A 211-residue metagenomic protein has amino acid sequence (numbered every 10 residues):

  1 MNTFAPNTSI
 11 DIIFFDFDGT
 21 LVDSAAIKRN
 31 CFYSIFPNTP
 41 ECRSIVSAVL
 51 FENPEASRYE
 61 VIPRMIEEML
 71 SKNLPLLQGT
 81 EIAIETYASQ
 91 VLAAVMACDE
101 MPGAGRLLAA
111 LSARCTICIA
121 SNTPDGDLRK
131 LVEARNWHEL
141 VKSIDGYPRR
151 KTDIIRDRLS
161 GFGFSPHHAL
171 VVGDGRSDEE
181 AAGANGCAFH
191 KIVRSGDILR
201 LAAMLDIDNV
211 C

Functional and structural regions predicted by a protein language model:
M1-I13, K72, A109, D125-C211: Asp-based, Mg2+/Mn2+-dependent phosphohydrolase catalytic module
F4-F17, L21-P102: N-terminal helical cap/lid subdomain that shapes the substrate entry/recognition surface in HAD-like hydrolases
G19, V49, A94-V95, C115 (+2 more regions): Short, contiguous strand/loop micro-motifs
G103-R114: Catalytic-core regions built around general acid/base machinery
T116-I117, A188: Residue-level detector of anion-binding/catalytic polar loops
I117-I119, V171: Conserved hydrophobic beta-strand within the GNAT/NAT acetyltransferase core sheet that lines the active-site cleft
S121-T123: Conserved phosphate-coupling serine/threonine residues in phosphotransfer and NTP-handling enzymes
